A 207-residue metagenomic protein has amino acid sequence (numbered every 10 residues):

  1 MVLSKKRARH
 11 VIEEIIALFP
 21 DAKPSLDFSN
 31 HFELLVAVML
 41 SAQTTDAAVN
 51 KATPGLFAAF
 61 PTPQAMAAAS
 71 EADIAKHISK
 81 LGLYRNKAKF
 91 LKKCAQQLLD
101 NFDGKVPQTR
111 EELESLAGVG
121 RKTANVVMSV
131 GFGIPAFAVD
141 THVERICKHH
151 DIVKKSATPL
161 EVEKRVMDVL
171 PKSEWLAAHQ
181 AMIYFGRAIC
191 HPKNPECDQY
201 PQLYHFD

Functional and structural regions predicted by a protein language model:
V2-D207: Catalytic cores of DNA base-excision repair glycosylases
